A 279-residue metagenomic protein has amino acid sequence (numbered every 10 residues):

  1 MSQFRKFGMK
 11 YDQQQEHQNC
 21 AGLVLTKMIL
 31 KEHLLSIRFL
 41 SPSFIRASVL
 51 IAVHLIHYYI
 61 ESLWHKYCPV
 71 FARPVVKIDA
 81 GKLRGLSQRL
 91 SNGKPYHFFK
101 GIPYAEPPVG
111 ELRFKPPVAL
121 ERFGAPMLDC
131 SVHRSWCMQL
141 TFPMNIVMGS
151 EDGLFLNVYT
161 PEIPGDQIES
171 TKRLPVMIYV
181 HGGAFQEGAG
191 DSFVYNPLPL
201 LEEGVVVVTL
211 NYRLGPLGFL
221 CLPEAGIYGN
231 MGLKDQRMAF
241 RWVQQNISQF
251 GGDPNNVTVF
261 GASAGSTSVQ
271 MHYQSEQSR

Functional and structural regions predicted by a protein language model:
S2-D12, N19-L233, P254: Non-catalytic accessory segments of hydrolases
I178, G261, G265: Conserved G/P- and acidic residue-centered "switch" motifs that form tight phosphate/ATP-binding loops in soluble
N196, G232, A239, A264-G265: Stable alpha-helical elements in mature extracytoplasmic
Y228-Q249: Alpha/beta-hydrolase active-site loop
S248-D253, E276-R279: Secondary-structure transition/capping motifs at alpha-helix termini and the adjoining loop/turn into the next element
F250-A262: Alpha/beta-hydrolase fold nucleophile elbow
S266-Q277: Short glycine-enriched nucleophile-adjacent loop and the immediately C-terminal alpha-helix near the catalytic center
